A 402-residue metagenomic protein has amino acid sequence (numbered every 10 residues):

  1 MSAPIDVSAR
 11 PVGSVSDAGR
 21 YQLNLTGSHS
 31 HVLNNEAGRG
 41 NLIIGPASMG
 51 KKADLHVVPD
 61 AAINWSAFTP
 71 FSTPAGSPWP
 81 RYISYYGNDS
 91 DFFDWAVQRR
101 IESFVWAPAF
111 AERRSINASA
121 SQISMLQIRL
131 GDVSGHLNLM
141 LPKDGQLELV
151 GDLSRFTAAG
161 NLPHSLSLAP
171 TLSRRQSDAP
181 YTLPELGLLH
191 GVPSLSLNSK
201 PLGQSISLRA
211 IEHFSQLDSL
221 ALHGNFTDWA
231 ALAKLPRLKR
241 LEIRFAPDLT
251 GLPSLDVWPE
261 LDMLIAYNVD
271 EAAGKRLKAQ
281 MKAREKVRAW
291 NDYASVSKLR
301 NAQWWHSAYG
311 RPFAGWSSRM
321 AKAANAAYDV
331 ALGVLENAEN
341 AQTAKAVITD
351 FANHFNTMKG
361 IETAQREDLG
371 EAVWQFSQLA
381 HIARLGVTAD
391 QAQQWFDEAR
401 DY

Functional and structural regions predicted by a protein language model:
D6-V296: Concave beta-strand-loop units of leucine-rich repeat
D94, I128, A279, N353 (+2 more regions): Polar/charged alpha-helical tracts
V257-E362, D368-V373, A389: C-terminal capping region of solenoid repeat domains
T363-Y402: Amphipathic alpha-helical binding modules
